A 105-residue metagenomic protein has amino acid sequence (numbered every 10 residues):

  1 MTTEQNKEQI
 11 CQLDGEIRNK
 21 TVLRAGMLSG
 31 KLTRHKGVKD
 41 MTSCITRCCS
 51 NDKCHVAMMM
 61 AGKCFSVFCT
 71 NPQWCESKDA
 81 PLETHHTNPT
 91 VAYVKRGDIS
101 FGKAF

Functional and structural regions predicted by a protein language model:
M1-C54, V94-F105: Conserved small-residue hotspots that stabilize compact domain segments
A57-Q73: Disulfide-stabilized extracellular beta-strand modules
P72-F105: Extracellular juxtamembrane "stalk/stem" segments on the ectodomain side of transmembrane proteins
